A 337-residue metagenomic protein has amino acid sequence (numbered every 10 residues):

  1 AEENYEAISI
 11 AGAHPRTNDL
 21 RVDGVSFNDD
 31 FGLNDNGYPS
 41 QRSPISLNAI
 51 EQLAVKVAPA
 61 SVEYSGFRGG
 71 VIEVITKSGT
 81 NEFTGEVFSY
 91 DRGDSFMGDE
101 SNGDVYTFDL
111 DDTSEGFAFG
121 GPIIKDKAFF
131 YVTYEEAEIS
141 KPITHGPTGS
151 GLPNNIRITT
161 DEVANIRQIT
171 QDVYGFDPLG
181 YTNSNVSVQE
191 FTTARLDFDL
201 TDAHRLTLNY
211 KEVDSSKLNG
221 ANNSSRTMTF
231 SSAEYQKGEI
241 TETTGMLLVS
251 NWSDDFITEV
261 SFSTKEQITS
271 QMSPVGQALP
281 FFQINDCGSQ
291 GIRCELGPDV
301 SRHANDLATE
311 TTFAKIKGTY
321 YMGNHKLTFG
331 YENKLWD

Functional and structural regions predicted by a protein language model:
A1-S78, M97, D112, G116-A118 (+1 more regions): Periplasmic N-terminal accessory/gating domains of Gram-negative outer-membrane beta-barrel systems
I8, G70, F117, A194 (+2 more regions): Membrane-embedded beta-strands of outer-membrane beta-barrel proteins, especially the hydrophobic/small aromatic
A11, K56, I75-K77, G120-P122 (+4 more regions): Transmembrane beta-barrel domains of outer membrane proteins
A54-V55, E86-Y90, T133-E135, N209-K211 (+2 more regions): Transmembrane beta-strands of outer-membrane beta-barrel proteins
T84, F108-S216, Q236-T258: Transmembrane beta-barrel wall of Gram-negative outer-membrane proteins
D94-G98, I139-T144, Y181, S215-A221 (+1 more regions): Outer-membrane beta-barrel proteins
V188, T201-D337: Replace "related TpsB outer-membrane translocases also match" with "some related outer-membrane beta-barrels such as
